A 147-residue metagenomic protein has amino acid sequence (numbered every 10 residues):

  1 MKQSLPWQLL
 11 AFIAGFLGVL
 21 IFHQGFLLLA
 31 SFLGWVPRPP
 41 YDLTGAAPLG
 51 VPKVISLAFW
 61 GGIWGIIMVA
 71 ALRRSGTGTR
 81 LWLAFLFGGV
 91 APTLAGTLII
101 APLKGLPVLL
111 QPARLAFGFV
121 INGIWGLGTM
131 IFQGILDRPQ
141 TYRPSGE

Functional and structural regions predicted by a protein language model:
M1-E147: Juxtamembrane/disordered regions of integral membrane proteins
